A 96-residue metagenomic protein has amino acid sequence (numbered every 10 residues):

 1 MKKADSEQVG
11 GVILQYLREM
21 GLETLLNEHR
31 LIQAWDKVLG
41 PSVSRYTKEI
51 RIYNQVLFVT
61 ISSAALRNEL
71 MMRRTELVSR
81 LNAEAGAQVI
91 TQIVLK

Functional and structural regions predicted by a protein language model:
M1-D36, K48-I50, T75, A85-L95: N-terminal presequence-like segments and adjacent domain-start helices
A34-F58: Short edge beta-strands and adjacent turn/loop segments
P41, A64-A65, A87: Short, charged/polar surface micro-motifs in flexible loops or helix N-caps
N54-R73: A short interface-forming secondary-structure element
A64, L95-K96: Beta-hairpin (beta-strand-turn-beta-strand) motif
